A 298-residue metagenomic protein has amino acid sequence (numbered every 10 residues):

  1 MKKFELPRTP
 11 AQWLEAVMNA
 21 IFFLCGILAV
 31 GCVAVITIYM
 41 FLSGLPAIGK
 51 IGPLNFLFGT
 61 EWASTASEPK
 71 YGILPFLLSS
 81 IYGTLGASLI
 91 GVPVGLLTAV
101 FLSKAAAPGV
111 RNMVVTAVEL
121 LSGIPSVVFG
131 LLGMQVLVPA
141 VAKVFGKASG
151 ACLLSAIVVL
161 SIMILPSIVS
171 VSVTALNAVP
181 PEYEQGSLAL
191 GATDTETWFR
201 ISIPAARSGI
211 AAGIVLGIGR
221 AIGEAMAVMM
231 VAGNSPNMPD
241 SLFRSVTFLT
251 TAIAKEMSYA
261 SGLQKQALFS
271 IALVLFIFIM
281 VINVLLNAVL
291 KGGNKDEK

Functional and structural regions predicted by a protein language model:
M1-G26, L286-K298: Transmembrane alpha-helical segments of polytopic membrane transport and secretion proteins
E15, V94, A107-N112, P180-P181 (+1 more regions): Amphipathic cytosolic juxtamembrane alpha-helices at the membrane-cytosol interface of multi-pass membrane transporters
I73-F101: Transmembrane alpha-helix signature in integral membrane proteins
V94-G133, E297: Cytoplasmic-entry segments and transmembrane alpha-helices of multi-pass inner-membrane transporters
E119-I164: Generic hydrophobic transmembrane alpha-helix motif, especially the helices
V171-S172, D194-M230: Transmembrane alpha-helices
V173-N177, P181, L188, K255-K298: C-terminal transmembrane helix and the adjacent membrane-cytosol boundary/short C-terminal tail of inner/organellar
V228-F276: Interhelical loop and adjacent transmembrane-helix boundary motif in polytopic membrane transport permeases
